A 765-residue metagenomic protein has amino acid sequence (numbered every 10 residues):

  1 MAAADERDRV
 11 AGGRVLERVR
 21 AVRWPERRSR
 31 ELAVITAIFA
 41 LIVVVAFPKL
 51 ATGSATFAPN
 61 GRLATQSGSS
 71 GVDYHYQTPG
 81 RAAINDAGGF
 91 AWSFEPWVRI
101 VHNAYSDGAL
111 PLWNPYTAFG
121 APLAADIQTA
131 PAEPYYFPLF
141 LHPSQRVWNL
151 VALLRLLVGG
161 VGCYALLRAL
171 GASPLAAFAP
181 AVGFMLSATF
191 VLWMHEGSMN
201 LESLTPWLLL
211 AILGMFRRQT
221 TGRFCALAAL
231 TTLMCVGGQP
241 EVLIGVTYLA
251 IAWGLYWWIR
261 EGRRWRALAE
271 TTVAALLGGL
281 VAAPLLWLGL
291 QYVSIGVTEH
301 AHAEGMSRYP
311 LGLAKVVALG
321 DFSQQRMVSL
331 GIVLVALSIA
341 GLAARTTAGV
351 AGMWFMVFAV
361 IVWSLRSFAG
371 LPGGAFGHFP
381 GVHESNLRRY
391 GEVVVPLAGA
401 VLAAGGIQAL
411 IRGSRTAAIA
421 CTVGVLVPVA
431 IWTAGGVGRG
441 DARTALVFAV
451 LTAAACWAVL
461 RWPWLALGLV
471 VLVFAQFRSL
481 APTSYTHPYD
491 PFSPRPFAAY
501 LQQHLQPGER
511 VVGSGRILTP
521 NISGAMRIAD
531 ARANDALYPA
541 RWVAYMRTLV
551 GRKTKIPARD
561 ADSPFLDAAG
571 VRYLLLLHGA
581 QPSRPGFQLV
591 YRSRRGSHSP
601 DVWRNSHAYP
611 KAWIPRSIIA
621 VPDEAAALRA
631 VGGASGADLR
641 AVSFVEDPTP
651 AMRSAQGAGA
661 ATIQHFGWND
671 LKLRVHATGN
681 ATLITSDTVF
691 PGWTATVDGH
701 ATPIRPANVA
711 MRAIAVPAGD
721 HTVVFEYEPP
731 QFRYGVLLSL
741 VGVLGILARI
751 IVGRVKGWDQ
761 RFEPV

Functional and structural regions predicted by a protein language model:
A3, G12, A33-T36, M199 (+8 more regions): Contiguous transmembrane helix-bundle modules in multi-pass membrane proteins
P25-P122, A282, G296, P482-G524 (+1 more regions): Hydrophobic alpha-helical membrane-insertion signals
V44-G53, Y105, D126, P138-R146 (+10 more regions): Membrane-interface helix-loop junctions at the exits of transmembrane helices
L50-L170, L175-P206, G237, L319-S323 (+1 more regions): Active-site lumenal/periplasmic loops and adjacent helix-entry segments of GT-C-fold, multi-pass membrane
L63-Y105, A109, L268-A344, V350 (+5 more regions): Periplasmic/ER-lumenal interhelical loops and adjacent helix-loop junctions in multi-pass membrane proteins
A64-G71, D441, V471-G657, W668 (+2 more regions): Extracytoplasmic
V158-L170, P174-I259, E270-L290, I295 (+2 more regions): Membrane-embedded helix bundles of polyisoprenyl
R532, R572, H598, A637-V765: Active-site-proximal, structured, solvent-exposed surfaces of multi-pass membrane proteins that position macromolecular
